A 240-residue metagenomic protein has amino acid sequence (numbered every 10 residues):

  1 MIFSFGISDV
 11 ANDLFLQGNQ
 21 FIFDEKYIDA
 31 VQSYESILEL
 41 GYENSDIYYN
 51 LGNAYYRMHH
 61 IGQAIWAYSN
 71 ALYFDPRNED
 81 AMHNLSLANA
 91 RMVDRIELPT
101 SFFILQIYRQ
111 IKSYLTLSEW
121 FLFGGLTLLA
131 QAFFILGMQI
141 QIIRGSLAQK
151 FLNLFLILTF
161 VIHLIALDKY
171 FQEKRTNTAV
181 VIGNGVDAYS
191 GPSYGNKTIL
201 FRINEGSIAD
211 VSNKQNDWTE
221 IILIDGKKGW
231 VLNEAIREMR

Functional and structural regions predicted by a protein language model:
F23, V181-V211: Beta-loop motif signature
F201-N233: SH3/SH3-like beta-barrel superfamily modules
